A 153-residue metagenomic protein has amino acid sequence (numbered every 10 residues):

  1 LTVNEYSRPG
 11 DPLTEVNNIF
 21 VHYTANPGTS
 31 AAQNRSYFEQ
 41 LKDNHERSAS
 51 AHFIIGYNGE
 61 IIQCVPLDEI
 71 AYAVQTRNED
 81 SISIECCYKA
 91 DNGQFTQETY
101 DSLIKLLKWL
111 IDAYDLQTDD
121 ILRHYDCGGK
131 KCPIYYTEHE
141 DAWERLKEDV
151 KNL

Functional and structural regions predicted by a protein language model:
L1-Q75: N-terminal catalytic cores of peptidoglycan-degrading enzymes
T2, R8-L13, K89-L153: Basic/polar, cationic surfaces and motifs that engage anionic cell-wall and phosphate/carboxylate ligands
V21, I82-I84, I121-R123: Hydrophobic faces of well-ordered beta-strands that scaffold small-molecule active sites in alpha/beta enzyme cores
T24-A25, R77-N92, D112: Cell-envelope and extracellular/periplasmic
S36-F38, I70-Y72, N78-S81, D101 (+2 more regions): General N-terminal targeting signals
F53, I84, L103: Divalent metal-coordination and catalytic microenvironments
